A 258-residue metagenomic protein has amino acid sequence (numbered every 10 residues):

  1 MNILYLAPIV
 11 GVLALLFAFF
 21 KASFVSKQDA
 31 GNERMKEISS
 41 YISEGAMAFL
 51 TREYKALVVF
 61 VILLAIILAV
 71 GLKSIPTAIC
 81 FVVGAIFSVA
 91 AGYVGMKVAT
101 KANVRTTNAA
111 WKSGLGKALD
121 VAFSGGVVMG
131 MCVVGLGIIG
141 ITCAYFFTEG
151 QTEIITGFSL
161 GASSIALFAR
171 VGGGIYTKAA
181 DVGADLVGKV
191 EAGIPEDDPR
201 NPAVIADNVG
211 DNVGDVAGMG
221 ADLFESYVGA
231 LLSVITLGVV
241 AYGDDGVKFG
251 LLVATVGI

Functional and structural regions predicted by a protein language model:
M1-I258: Hydrophobic, small-residue-rich transmembrane alpha-helices and their short perimembrane loops in multi-pass membrane
